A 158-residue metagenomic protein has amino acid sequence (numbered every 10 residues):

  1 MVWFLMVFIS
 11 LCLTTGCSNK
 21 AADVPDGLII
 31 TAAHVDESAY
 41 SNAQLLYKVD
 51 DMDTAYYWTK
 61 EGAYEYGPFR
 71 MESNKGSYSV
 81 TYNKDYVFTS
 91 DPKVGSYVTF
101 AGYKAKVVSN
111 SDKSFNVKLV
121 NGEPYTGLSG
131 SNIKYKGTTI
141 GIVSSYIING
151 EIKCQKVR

Functional and structural regions predicted by a protein language model:
W3-C12: Bacterial N-terminal signal peptides
C17-G62, K134, T138-I140, S144-R158: Catalytic histidine site
S18-N19, G76-K84, T99-R158: Active-site region of chymotrypsin-like
A32-D36, W58-G62, T81-V87, K118-Y125: Secondary-structure transition/turn motif
L46-K48, G67-S73, V107: Short amphipathic beta-strand and strand-loop transition segments with alternating hydrophobic
Y57, A63-N74, Y78-Y82: Hydrophobic, well-structured mid-protein blocks that either form specific transmembrane helices
D91-T99: Short coil-to-beta transition motif at edge beta-strands of beta-rich domains
